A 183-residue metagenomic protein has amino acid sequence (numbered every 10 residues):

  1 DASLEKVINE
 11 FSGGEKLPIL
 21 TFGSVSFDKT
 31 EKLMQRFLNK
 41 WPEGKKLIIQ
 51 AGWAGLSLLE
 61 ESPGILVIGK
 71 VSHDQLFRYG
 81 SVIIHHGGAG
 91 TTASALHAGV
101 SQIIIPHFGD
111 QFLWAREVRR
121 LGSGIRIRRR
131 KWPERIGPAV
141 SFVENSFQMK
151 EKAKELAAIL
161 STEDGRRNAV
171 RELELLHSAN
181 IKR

Functional and structural regions predicted by a protein language model:
D1-V82: Donor-nucleotide binding loops and adjacent catalytic segments primarily of GT-B fold Leloir glycosyltransferases
K16-P18, L96-S101, K152: Short, surface-exposed connector motifs at secondary-structure boundaries
E31-M34, E60-E61, A95-A98, A115-E117 (+1 more regions): Short amphipathic alpha-helical segments
L47-I49, I103-I104, I125-I127: Short hydrophobic alpha-helical runs that function as membrane-insertion/retention elements
I68-E117: A donor-sugar binding/catalytic signature common to diverse glycosyltransferases and related nucleotide-sugar
G109-A139: Change "using UDP/GDP/dTDP sugars" to "using nucleotide sugars
E134-R183: C-terminal amphipathic helix plus adjacent low-complexity, charged tail appended to glycosyltransferase catalytic
